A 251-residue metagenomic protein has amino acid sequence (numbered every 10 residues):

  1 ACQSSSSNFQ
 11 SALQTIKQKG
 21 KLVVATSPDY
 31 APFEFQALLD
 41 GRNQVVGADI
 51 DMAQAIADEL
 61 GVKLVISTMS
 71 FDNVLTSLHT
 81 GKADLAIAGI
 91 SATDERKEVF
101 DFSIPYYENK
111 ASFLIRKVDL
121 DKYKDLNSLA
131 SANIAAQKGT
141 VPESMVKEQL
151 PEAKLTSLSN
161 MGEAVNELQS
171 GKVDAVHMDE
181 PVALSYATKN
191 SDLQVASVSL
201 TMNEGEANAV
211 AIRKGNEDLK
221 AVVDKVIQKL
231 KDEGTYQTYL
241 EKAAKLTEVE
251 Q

Functional and structural regions predicted by a protein language model:
Q3-S4, I50-E59, K138-T140, A207-T247: Extended ligand-binding regions for polar small-molecule ligands
N8-G89: Extracytoplasmic small-molecule ligand-binding "clamshell" domains of the periplasmic binding protein/Venus flytrap
G20-T26, L126-G139: Short loop->beta-strand "edge-of-pocket" segments that line small-molecule binding or catalytic clefts across diverse
L22-V23, G61-K63, T80-A88, N133 (+3 more regions): Alpha-to-beta junction loops
A48-I50, V65-T76, D121, T156-N166 (+1 more regions): Short helix-initiation/N-cap motifs at beta->coil->alpha
Q54, K63-S128, T201: Acidic, polar ligand-binding/catalytic clefts
N73, I90-V99, M145-E148, Q169-S170 (+1 more regions): A ligand-binding cleft/hinge motif common to bilobed small-molecule-binding domains
E108-I115, L184-I227, A244-Q251: Periplasmic-binding protein-like
